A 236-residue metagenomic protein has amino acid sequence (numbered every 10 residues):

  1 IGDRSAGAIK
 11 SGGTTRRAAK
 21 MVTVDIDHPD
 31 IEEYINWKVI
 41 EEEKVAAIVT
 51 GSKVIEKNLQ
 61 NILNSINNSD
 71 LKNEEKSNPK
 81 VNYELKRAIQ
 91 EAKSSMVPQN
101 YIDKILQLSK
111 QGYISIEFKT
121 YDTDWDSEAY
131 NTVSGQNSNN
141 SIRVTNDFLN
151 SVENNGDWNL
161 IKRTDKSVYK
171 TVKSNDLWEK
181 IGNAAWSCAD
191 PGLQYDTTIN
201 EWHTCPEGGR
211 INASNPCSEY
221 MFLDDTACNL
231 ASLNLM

Functional and structural regions predicted by a protein language model:
I1-L235: Active-site cavity-forming subdomains of large catalytic enzyme subunits
